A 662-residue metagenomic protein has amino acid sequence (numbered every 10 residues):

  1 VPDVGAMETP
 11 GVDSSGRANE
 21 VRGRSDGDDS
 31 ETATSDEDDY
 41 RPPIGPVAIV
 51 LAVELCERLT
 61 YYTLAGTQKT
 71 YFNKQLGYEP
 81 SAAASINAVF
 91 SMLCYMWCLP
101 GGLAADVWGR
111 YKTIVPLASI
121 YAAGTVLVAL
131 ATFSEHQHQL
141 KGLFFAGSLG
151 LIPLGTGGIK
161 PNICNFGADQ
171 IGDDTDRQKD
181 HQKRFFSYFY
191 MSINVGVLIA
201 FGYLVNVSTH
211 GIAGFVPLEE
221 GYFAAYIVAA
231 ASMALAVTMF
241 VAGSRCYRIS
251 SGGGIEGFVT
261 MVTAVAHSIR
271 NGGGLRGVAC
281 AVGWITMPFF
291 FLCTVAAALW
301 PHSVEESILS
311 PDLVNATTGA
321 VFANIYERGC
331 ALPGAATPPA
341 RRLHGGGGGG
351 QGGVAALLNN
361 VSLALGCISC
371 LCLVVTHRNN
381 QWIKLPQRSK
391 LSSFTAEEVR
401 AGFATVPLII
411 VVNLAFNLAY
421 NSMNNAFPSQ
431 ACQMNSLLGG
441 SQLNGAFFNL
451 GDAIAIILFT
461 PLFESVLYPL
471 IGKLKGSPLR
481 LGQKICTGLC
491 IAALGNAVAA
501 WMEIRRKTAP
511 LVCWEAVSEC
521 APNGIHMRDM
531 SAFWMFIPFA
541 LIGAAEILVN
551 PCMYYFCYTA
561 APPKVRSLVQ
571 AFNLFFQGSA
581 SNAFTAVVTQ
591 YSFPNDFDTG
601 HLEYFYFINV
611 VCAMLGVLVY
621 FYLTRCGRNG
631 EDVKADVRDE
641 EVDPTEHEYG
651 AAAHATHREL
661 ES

Functional and structural regions predicted by a protein language model:
V4-G45, I49, D173-R177, K183 (+6 more regions): Intracellular loop-helix junctions on the cytosolic face of multi-pass helical membrane proteins
P43-V89, L408, N417-S429: Helix-loop boundary and gating motifs at the non-cytosolic
F90-W97, T156, D180-T209, P217 (+3 more regions): Glycine-rich segments within core transmembrane alpha-helices of 12-TM secondary carriers
S91, Y95-M96, N424-G445, N449-D639: C-terminal transmembrane bundle
C98-L117: Conserved MFS/SLC helix-loop-helix module at the cytosolic interface between two early adjacent transmembrane helices
A104, G167, V207, V466 (+1 more regions): Hydrophobic alpha-helical transmembrane and interfacial-helix anchor sites in secondary transporters
S119-Q139, I491-T508: C-terminal ends and interior cores of transmembrane alpha-helices in multi-pass membrane transporters/permeases
G158-D174, E546-A561: Intracellular juxtamembrane helix-capping segments at the cytosolic ends of symmetry-related transmembrane helices
